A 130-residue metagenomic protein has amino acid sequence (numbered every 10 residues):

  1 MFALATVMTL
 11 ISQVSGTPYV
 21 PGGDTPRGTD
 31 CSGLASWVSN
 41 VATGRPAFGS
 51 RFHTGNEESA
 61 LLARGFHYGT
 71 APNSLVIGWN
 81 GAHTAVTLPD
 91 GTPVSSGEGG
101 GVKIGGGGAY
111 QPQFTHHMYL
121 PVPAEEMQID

Functional and structural regions predicted by a protein language model:
M1-A5, D130: Composition-driven, intrinsically disordered low-complexity tracts enriched in small residues
L4-S12, S32-S39: Extracytoplasmic/secreted envelope proteins and their assembly/folding machinery, especially bacterial periplasmic
A5, T17, A71: Residue-level detector of functional hotspots within protein domains
I11-T29: Active-site nucleophile-His-acid catalytic modules used for acyl/amide transfer and hydrolysis across diverse enzymes
V14, V38-A42, L88: Short alpha-helical scaffold segments that flank and stabilize functional sites
G23-T43: Active-site nucleophilic cysteine motif
T43-D130: ...with weaker cross-activation on analogous glycine-rich loops/strands in unrelated enzymes
